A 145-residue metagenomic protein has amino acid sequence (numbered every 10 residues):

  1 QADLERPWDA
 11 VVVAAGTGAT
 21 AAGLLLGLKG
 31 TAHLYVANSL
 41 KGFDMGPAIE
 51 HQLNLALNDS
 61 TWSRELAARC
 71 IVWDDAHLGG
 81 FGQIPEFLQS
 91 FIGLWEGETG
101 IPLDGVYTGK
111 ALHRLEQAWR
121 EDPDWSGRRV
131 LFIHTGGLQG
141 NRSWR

Functional and structural regions predicted by a protein language model:
Q1-R145: PLP-dependent amino-acid enzyme catalytic core
